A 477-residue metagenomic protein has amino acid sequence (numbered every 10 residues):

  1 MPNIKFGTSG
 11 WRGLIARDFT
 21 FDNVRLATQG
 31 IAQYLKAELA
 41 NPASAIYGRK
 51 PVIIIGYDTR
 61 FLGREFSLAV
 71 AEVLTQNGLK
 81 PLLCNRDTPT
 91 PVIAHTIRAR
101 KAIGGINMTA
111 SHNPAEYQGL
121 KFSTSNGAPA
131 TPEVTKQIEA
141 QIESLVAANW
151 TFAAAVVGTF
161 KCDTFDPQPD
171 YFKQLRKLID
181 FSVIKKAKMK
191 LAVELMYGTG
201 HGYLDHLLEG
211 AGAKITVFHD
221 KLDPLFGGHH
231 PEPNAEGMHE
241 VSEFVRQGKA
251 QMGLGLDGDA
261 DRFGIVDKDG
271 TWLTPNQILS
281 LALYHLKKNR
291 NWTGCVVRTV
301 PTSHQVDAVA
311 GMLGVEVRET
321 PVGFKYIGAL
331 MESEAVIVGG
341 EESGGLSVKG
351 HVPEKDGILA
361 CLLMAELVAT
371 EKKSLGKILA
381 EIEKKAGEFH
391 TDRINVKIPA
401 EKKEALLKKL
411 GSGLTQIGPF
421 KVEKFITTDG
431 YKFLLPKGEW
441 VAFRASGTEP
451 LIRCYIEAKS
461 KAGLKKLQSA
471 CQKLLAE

Functional and structural regions predicted by a protein language model:
M1-N77, I103, F160-L191: An N-terminal, well-structured beta->alpha segment
S9, I55, I93, I106 (+11 more regions): Buried hydrophobic positions in well-ordered alpha/beta secondary-structure cores of metabolic enzymes
V52-Q118, H206-V266: N-terminal small/polar loop signature for handling phosphorylated ligands or for N-terminal nucleophile
I55-T59, T124, V193-L195, D267 (+2 more regions): Short glycine-centered, acidic/aromatic-flanked micro-motifs in structured strand/loop junctions that mark active-site
N85, A140-F172, K268-G340, L346-S347: Proline/glycine-rich low-complexity loops and linkers
I106, G119-I138, D261-K288, G340 (+1 more regions): Glycine-rich phosphate-binding loop of actin/hexokinase-like ATP-binding domains
Q118-R246: Gly/Ser/Thr-enriched, mixed-charge loops and adjacent short helices that form phosphate/oxyanion-binding elements
Q251-M252, W292-E477: Phosphate-binding and adjacent anionic-ligand microenvironments
